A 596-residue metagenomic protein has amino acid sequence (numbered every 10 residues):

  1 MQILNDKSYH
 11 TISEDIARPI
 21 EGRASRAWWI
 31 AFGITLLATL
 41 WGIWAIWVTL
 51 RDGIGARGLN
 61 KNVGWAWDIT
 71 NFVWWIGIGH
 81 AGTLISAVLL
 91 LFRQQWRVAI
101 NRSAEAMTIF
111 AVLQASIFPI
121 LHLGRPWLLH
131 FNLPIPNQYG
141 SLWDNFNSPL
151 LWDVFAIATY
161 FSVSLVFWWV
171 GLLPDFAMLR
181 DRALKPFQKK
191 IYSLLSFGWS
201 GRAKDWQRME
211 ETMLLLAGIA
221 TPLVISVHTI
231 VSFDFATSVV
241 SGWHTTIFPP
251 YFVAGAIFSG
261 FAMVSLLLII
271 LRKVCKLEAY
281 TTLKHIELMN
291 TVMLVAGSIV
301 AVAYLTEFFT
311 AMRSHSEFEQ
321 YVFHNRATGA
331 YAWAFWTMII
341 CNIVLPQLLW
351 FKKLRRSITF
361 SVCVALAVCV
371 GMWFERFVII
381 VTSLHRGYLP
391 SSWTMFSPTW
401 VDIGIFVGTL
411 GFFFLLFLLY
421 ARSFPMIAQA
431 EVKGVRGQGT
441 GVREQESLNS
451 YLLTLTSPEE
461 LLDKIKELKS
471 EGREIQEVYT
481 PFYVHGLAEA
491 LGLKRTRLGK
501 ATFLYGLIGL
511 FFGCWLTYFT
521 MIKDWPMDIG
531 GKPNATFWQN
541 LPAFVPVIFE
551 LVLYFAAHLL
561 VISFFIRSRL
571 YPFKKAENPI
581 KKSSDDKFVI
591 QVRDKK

Functional and structural regions predicted by a protein language model:
M1-I78, F414, L418-Y420, E431: N-terminal signal-anchor module of multipass membrane proteins
M1-W28, H130-F146, D175-E211, K284 (+6 more regions): Extramembrane terminal tails and long inter-domain/linker segments of multi-pass membrane proteins
Q2-K7, I46-R57, N62-W65, F72-A203 (+2 more regions): Transmembrane-helix bundle segments that line or gate the permeation/cavity pathway in multi-pass membrane proteins
E21-G22, A27-I46, S141-F335, K433-G439: Long, contiguous internal "core" modules enriched in hydrophobic/ aromatic residues
N62-W74, P136-I157, H244-A256, V322-W336 (+2 more regions): Short aromatic-rich membrane-water interface segments that cap or initiate transmembrane helices in multi-pass membrane
F360-V370: Central hydrophobic cores of alpha-helical transmembrane segments in multi-pass integral membrane proteins
L448-A488, D528-F544, L559-K596: Cytosol/matrix-facing juxtamembrane amphipathic, basic-hydrophobic segments adjacent to a transmembrane helix
G486-S568: Membrane-targeting alpha-helical segments
